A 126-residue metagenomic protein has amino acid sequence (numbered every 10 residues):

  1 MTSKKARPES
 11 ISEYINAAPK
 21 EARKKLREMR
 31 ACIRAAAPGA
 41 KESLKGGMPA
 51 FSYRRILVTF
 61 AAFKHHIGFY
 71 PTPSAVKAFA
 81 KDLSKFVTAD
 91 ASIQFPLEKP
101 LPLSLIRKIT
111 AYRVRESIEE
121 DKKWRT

Functional and structural regions predicted by a protein language model:
M1-T126: Charge-dense, helix-prone N-terminal extensions
